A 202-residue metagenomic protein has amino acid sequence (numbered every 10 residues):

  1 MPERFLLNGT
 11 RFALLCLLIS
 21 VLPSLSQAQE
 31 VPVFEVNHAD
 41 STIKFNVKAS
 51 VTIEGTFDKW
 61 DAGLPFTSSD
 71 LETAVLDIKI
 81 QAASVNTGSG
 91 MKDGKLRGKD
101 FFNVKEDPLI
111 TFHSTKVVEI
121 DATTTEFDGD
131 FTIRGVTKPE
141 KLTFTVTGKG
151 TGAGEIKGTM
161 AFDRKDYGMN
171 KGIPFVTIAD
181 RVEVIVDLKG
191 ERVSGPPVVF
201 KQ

Functional and structural regions predicted by a protein language model:
P2-L14: Bacterial N-terminal signal peptides that target proteins for export
L6, S26-Q27: Exposed, low-complexity/repetitive linear segments and helix-based recognition motifs, biased toward charged/polar
L7-N8, V21, D70, G98: Polar helix-capping/helix-linker motif
R11-S24: Bacterial N-terminal signal peptides
Q27-Q202: Low-complexity, acidic/polar, glycine-enriched regions of mature
